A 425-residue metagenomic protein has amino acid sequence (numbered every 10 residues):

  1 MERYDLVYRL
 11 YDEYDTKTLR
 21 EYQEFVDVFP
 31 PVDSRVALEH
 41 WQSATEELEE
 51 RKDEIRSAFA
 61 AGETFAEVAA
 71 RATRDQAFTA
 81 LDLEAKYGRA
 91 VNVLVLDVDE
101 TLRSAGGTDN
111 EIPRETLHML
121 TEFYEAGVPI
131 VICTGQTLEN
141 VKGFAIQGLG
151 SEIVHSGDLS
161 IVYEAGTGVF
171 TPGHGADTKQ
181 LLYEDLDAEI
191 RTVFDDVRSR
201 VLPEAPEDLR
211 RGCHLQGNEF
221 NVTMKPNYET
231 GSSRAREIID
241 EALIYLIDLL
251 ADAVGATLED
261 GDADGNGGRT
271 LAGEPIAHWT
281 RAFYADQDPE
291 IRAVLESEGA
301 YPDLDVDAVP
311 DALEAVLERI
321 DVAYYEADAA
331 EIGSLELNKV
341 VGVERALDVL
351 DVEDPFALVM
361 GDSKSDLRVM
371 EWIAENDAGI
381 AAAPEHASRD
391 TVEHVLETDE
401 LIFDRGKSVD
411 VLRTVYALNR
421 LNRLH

Functional and structural regions predicted by a protein language model:
M1-L96, T108, E115, E122: Non-catalytic pre-domain segments flanking phosphatase-related domains
R3-V7, Y11-E21, L48-E63, R89 (+2 more regions): Mg2+-dependent phosphoryl-transfer enzymes with acidic/Ser/Thr/Gly-rich catalytic loops
L81-L83, M119-Y124, A145-L149, V193-D208 (+4 more regions): Hydrophobic, Leu/Ile/Phe/Ala-enriched alpha-helical segments that form helix-helix packing faces
L83-N140, G342-D351, P355-A357, G361 (+1 more regions): Secondary-structure-rich domain cores
A105-I112, D177-L186, T230-I238: Short, flexible/disordered intra-domain loops and linkers
R114-Q216, H386-A387: Active-site phosphate-binding/coordination module
V141-A145, M224, R368-W372: A short acidic (Asp/Glu
L215-A357, D366-L367: Conserved acidic, metal-coordinating active-site core of Asp-based, Mg2+-dependent phosphoryl-transfer enzymes
